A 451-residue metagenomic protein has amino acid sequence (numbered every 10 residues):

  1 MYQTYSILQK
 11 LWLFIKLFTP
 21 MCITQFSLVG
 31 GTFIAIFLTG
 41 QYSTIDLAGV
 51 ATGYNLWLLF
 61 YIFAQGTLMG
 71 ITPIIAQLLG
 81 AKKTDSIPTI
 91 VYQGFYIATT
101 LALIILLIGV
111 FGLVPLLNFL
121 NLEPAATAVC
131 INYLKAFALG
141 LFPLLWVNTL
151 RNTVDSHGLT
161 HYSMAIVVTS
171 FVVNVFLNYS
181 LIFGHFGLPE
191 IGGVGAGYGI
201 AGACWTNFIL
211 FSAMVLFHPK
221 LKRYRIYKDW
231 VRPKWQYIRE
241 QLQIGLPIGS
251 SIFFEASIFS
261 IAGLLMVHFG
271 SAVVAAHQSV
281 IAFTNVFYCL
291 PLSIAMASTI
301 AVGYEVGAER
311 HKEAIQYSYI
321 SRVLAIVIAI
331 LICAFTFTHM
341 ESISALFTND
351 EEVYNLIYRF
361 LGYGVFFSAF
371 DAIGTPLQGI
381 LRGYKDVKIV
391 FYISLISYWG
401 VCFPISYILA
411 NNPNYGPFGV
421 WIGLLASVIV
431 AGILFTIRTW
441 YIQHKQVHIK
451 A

Functional and structural regions predicted by a protein language model:
M1-C22, I75-F142, L188-L246, V302-F367 (+1 more regions): Short alpha-helical transmembrane segments in multi-pass integral membrane proteins
W12-T72, A76, L246-H268: Signature of the first transmembrane helix
M21, Q25, F33-F37, Y54 (+15 more regions): Transmembrane alpha-helix boundary and packing residues in multipass membrane permease domains and related
I23, S27, G31, F60-A64 (+13 more regions): Residue-level hotspots within pore-lining transmembrane alpha-helices of multi-pass secondary transporters
G30-A48, L117-P124, S180-I191, F253-V286 (+3 more regions): Helix-terminus/linker motif at the lipid-water interface of multi-pass membrane proteins
I36, G109, N178, I182 (+8 more regions): Structural signal for membrane-spanning alpha-helices in multi-pass inner-membrane proteins, emphasizing helix cores
I36, L47-V110, L144-S163, G263 (+3 more regions): Small-residue-rich hydrophobic transmembrane alpha-helices
L68, F137-D155, S163-N174, A196-S212 (+6 more regions): Short runs within selected transmembrane alpha-helices of multi-pass transporters and secretion channels
